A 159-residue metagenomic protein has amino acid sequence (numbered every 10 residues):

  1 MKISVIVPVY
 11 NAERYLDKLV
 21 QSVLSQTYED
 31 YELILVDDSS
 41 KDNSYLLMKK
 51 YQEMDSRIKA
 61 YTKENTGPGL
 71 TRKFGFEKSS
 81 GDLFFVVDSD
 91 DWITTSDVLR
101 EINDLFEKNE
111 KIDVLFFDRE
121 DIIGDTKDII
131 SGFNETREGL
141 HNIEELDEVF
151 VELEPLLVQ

Functional and structural regions predicted by a protein language model:
M1-Q159: Nucleotide-sugar donor-binding/catalytic module of glycosyltransferases that assemble extracellular/cell-envelope
